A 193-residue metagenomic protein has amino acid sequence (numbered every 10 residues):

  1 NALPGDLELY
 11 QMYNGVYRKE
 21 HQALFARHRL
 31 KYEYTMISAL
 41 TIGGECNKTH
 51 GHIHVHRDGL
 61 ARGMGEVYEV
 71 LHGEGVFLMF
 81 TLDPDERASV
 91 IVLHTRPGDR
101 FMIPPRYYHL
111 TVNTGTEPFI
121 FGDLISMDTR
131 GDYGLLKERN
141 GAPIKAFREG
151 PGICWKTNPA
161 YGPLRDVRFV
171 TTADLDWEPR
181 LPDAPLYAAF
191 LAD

Functional and structural regions predicted by a protein language model:
N1-T95, V112-D193: Active-site region of the double-stranded beta-helix
R100-F101, P105-L110: Histidine-centered metal-chelating micro-motifs
